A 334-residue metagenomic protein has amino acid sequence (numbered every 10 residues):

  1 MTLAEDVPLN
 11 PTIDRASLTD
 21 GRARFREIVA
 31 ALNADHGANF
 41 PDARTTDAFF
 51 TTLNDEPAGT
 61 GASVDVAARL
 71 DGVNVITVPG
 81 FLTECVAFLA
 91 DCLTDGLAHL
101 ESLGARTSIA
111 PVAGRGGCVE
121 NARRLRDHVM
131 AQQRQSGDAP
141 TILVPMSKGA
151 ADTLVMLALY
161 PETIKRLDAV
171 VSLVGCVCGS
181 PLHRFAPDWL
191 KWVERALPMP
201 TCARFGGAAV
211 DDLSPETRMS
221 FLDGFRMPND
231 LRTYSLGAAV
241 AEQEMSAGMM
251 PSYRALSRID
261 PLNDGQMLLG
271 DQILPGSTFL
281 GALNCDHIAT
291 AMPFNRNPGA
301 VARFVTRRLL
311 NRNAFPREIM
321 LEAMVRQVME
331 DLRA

Functional and structural regions predicted by a protein language model:
M1-A90, G96-S102, L332-A334: Flexible, membrane-associating and regulatory peripheral segments of lipid-active enzymes
V73, G137-T141, L231: Short coil/turn segments at beta-strand junctions that form active-site/ligand-binding loops
V78-F81, M146-S147, G175, A238: Glycine-rich His-Gly loop
E84-D91, A113-N121: Acidic-and-aromatic substrate-binding clefts and catalytic sites of carbohydrate-active enzymes
L89, S180-A186, E244-M249: Short aromatic-enriched loop/helix-cap "lid" or pocket-rim segments at secondary-structure transitions that line
D95-R115: Conserved alpha/beta-hydrolase
R123-F225: Serine-dependent carboxylesterase/thioesterase catalytic core of lipase-like alpha/beta-hydrolase/SGNH enzymes
N229-A334: C-terminal catalytic-base region of ester-bond hydrolases, centering on the histidine of the charge-relay
